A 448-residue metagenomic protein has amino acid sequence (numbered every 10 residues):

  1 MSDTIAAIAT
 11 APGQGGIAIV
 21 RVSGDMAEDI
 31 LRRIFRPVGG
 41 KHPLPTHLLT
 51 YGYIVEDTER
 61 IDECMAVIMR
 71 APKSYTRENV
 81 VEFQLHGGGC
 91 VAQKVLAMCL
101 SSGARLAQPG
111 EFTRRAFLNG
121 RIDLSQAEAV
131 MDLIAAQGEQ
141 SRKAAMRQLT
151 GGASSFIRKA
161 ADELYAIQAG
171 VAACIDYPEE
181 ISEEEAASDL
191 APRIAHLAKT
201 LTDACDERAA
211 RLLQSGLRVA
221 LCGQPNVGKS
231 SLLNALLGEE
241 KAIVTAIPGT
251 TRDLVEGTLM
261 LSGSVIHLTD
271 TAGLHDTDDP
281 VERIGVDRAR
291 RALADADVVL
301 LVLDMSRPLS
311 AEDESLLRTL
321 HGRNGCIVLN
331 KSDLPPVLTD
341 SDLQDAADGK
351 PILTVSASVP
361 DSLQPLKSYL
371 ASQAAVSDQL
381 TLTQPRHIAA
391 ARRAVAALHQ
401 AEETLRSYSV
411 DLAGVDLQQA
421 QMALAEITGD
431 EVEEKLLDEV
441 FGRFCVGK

Functional and structural regions predicted by a protein language model:
M1-K143, R147, G151, D162 (+2 more regions): A glycine-rich (often HGG/GG-containing) alpha/beta subdomain
S2-I8, P12, G52, E139-M260 (+2 more regions): C-terminal-of-GTPase-core extension/linker across diverse P-loop GTPases
S23-G24, G88, P248, M305-S306 (+1 more regions): Short beta->alpha junction loops/turns
T50-D62, A66-R70, G249-T277, D295-V298: Switch I (G2) and immediately adjacent beta-strands of P-loop GTPase domains
R105, V265-H267, P351: Conserved beta-strand segments of alpha/beta enzyme cores
L237, A272-G273, D297, D304-M305 (+1 more regions): Short glycine-/small-residue-rich Rossmann-like dinucleotide-binding loops
L268, V302, V328: Generic enzyme active-site microenvironment
E282-S306: Inter-motif core of Ras-like GTPase G domains
